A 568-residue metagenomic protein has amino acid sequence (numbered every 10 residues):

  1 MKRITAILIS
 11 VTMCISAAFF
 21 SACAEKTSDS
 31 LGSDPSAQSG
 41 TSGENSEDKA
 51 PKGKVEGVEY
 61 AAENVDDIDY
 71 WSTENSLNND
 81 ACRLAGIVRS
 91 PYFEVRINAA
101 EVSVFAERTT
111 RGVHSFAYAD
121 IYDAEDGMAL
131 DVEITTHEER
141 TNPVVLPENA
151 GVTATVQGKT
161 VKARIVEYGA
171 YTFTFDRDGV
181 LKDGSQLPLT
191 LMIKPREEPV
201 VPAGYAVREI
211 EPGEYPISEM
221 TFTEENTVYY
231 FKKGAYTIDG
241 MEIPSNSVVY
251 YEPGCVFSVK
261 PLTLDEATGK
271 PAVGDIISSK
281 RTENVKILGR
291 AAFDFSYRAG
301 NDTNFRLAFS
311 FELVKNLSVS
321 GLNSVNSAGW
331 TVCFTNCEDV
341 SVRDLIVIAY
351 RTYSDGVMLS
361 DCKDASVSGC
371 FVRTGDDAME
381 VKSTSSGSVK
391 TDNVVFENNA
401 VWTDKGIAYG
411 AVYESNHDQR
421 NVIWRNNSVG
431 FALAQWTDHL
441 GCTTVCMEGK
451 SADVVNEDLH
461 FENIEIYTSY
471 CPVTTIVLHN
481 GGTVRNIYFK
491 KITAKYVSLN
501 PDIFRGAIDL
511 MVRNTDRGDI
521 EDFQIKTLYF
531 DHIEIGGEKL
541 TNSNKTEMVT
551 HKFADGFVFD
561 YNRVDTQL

Functional and structural regions predicted by a protein language model:
I4-A24: Sec-dependent N-terminal signal peptides of Gram-positive bacterial secreted proteins and lipoproteins
A17-S36, S42: Sec-dependent signal peptide cleavage junction
G32, A37-K232, T237, L262 (+6 more regions): Extracellular "leader-to-stem" segments immediately downstream of a signal peptide or signal-anchor in secreted/lumenal
T73, R89, E107, G321-L322 (+2 more regions): Aromatic- and glycine-enriched pocket-lining scaffold segments that form the walls of small-molecule binding clefts
A163-I165, S218-E224, Y236-V248, S258-L288 (+7 more regions): Extracellular beta-strand-rich solenoid/capping regions of secreted or surface-exposed proteins that bind or remodel
I238-M241, V259-L262, S296-D302, S327-F334 (+9 more regions): Short glycine/acidic-rich loop motifs that flank beta-strands on beta-rich extracellular proteins
N246-V248, P253-G254, E283-D294, K315-N326 (+8 more regions): Right-handed parallel beta-helix
N426, A434-L568: Extracellular beta-rich repeat passengers
